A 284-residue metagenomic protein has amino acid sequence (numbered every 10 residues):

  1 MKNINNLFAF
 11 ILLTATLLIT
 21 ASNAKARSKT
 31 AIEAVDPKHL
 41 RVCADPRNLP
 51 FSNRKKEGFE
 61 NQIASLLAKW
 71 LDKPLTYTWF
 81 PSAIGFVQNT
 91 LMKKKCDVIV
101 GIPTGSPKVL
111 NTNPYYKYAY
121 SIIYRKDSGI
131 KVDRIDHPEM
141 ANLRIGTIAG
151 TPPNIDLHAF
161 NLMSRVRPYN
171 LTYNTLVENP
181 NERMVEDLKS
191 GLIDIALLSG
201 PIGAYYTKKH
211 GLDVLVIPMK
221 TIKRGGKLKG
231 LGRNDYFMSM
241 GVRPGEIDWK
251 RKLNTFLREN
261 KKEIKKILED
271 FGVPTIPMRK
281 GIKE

Functional and structural regions predicted by a protein language model:
M1-A9: Bacterial N-terminal signal peptides that target proteins for export
A9-L18: Bacterial N-terminal signal peptides
R27-K108, T175-E178, D270-P274: Extracytoplasmic small-molecule ligand-binding "clamshell" domains of the periplasmic binding protein/Venus flytrap
R41-D45, I123, R144-T147, A196 (+1 more regions): Short, well-ordered beta-strand segments
N53, A64-P74, K117, E139 (+4 more regions): Ligand-binding cleft/hinge of the Venus flytrap
G58-W70, S128-I130, I135-P152, K227-T275: Extended ligand-binding regions for polar small-molecule ligands
S65, K69, P74-M140, G150 (+1 more regions): Acidic, polar ligand-binding/catalytic clefts
K73-P74, M92-G101, L143-R144, M184 (+3 more regions): Alpha-to-beta junction loops
